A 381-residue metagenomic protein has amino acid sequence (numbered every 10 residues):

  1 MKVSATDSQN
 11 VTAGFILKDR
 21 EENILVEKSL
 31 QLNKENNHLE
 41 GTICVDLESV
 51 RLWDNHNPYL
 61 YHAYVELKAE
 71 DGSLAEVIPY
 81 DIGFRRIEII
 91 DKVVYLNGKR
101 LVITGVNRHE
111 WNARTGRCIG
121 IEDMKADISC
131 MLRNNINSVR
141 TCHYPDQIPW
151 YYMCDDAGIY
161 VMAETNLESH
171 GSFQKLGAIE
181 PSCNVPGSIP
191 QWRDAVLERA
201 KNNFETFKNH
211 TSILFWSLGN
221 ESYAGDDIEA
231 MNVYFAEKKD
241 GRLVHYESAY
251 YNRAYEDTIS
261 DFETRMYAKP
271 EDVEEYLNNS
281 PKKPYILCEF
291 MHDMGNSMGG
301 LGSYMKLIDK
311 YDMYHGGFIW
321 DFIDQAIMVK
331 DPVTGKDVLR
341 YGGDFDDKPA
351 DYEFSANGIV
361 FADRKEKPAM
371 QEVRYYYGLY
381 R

Functional and structural regions predicted by a protein language model:
M1-M153, A157-V161, R199-A200, L214-F215 (+4 more regions): Secreted/periplasmic carbohydrate-active enzymes, especially glycoside hydrolases
T104-H109, R117, E164-F204, Y341-E353: Aromatic- and acidic-residue-enriched carbohydrate-binding clefts of CAZyme catalytic domains
T104-V106, V139-T141, V161-A163, L218 (+4 more regions): Hydrophobic faces of well-ordered beta-strands that scaffold small-molecule active sites in alpha/beta enzyme cores
Y144, N166, G219-Y223, D240 (+3 more regions): Catalytic metal-binding/acid-base residues of hydrolase active sites
I148, H170-S172, Y223-G225, N252-A254 (+1 more regions): Generic structural signal for helix capping and beta-alpha/helix-loop junctions
Y151-M162, F173-G187, V233-F235, E263 (+1 more regions): Aromatic- and acidic-residue-enriched segments that line the glycan-binding/catalytic groove of carbohydrate-active
D156, N184-K282: Active-site neighborhood of glycoside hydrolase catalytic domains
L197, L214-W216, A230-V233, D272-R381: Substrate-binding clefts and catalytic carboxylate motifs of secreted carbohydrate-active enzymes
